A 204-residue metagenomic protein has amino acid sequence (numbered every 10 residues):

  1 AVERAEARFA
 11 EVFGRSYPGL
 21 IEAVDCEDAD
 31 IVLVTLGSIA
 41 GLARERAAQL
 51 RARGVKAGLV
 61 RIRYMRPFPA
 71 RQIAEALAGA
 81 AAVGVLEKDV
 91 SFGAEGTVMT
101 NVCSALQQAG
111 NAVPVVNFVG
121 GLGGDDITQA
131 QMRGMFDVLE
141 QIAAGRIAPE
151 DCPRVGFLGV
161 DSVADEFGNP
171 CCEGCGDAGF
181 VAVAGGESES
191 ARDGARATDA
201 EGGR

Functional and structural regions predicted by a protein language model:
A1-E22: Conformationally flexible catalytic loops at phosphate/diphosphate-handling active centers
R4, R8, E45-L59, Q107-Q108: Short helix-loop-beta junction
A23-E27, E75-L77, A109-G110: Solvent-exposed alpha-helices and their adjacent loops that cap or buttress functional pockets in soluble metabolic
E27-V55, F68-I73: Redox- and metal-dependent alpha/beta enzyme cores, enriched for Fe-S-associated oxidoreductases and cofactor-handling
R66-Q72, D125-Q129: Structural motif
I73-F92: A structural-propensity feature for long, helix-poor, extended segments
K88-R204: Peripheral docking tails and interdomain loops at the edges of cofactor- or intermediate-handling domains
